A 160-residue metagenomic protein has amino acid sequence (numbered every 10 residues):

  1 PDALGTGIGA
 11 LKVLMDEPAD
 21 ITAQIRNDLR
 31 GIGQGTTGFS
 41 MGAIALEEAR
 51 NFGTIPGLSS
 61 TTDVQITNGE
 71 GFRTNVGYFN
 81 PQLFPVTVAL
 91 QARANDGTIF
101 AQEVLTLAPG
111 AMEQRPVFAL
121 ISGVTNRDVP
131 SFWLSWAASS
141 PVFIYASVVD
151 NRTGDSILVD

Functional and structural regions predicted by a protein language model:
P1-D160: Gly/Pro-rich, tryptophan- and cysteine-flecked surface segments typical of secreted/extracellular proteins
